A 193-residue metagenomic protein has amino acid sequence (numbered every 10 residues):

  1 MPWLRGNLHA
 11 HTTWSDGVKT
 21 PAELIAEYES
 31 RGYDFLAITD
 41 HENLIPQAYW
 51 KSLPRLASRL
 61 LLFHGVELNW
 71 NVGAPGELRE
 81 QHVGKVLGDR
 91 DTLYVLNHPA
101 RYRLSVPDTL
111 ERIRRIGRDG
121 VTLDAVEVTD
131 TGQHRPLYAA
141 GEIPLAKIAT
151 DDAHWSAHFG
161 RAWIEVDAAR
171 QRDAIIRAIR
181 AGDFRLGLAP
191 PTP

Functional and structural regions predicted by a protein language model:
M1-L8, T12, V18-A26, A57 (+2 more regions): Charged catalytic cores and adjacent phosphate/nucleic-acid-binding surfaces used for phosphate/nucleic-acid chemistry
T13, I25-I45, F63-E67, L93-V95: Divalent metal-dependent hydrolysis catalytic cores, especially in the metallo-beta-lactamase
G17-K19, A48-Y49: Short, glycine/acidic-enriched capping/hinge loops at junctions between secondary-structure elements
E27-R31, S52, R115: A generic secondary-structure signal
H41, P99, T131: Flexible loop residues that form catalytic and substrate-binding hotspots at small-molecule/glycan-binding clefts
L44-V66, I143-K147: Short acidic, glycine/proline-enriched helix-loop-strand junctions
R90-A100: Short beta-strand/loop segments at the ligand-binding rim of alpha/beta enzyme cores
